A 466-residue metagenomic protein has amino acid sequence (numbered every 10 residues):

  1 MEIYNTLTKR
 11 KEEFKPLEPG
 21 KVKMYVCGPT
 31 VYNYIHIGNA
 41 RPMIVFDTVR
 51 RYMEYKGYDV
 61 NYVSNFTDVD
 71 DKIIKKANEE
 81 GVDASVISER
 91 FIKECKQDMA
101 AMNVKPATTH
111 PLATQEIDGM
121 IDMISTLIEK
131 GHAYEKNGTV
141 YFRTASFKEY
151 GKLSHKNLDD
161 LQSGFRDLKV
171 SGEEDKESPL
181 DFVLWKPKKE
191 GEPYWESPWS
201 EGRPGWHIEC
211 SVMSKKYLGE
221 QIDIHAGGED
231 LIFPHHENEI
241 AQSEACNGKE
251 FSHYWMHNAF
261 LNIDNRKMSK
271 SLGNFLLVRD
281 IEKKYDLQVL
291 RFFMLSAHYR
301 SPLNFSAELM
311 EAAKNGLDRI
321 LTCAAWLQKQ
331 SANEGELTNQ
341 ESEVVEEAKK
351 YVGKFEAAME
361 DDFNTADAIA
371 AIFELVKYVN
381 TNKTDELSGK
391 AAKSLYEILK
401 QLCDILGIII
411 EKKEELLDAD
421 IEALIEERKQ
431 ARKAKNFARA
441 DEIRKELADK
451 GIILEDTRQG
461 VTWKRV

Functional and structural regions predicted by a protein language model:
M1-Y32, D47, G119-Q328: Alpha-helical recognition segments enriched in aromatics with Gly/Pro capping that present substrate-recognition
T8-E13, L17-K105, L454, Q459-W463: N-terminal, positively charged nucleic-acid-binding surface of large information/translation enzymes
E54, A100, I128-E129, M256 (+1 more regions): Alpha-helix C-terminal capping/helix-coil junction sites
F66-D70, I92-C95, K105-M120, N137-F147: Short, glycine/charge-rich beta-strand/loop segments that flank catalytic centers and engage negatively charged groups
N78-A84, T108-T114, G228: The substrate-binding groove and active-site-proximal loops of carbohydrate-active enzymes, especially glycoside
K267, N274-V466: Structural preference for alpha-helix termini/caps and helix-kink/transition segments
